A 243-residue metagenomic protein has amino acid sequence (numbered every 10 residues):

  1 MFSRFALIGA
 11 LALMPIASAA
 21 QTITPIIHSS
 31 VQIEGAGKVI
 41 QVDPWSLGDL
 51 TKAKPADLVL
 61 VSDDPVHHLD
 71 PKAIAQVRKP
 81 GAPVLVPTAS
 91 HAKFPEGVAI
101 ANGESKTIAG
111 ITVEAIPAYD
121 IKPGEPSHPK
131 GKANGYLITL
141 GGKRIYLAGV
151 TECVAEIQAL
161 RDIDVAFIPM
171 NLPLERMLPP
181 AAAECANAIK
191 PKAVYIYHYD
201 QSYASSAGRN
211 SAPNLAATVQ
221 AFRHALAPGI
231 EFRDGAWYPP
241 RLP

Functional and structural regions predicted by a protein language model:
M1-G9: Bacterial N-terminal signal peptides that target proteins for export
A10-S18: Hydrophobic h-region of N-terminal signal peptides that target proteins for export in Gram-negative bacteria
A20-K54, A99-R161, A236-P243: Core dinuclear metal-dependent hydrolase active-site scaffold
Q41, S46-K93, R161-F167, K190: Active-site metal-binding motif and surrounding structural segment of the metallo-beta-lactamase
L47-L50, P65-L69, H91-F94, S105-T107 (+5 more regions): Active-site environment of divalent metal-dependent phosphoester hydrolases
V98-S105, A183, N187-P243: Binuclear metal-ion centers of metallo-dependent hydrolases, dominated by the metallo-beta-lactamase
L137-S205, P213: Metallo-beta-lactamase
